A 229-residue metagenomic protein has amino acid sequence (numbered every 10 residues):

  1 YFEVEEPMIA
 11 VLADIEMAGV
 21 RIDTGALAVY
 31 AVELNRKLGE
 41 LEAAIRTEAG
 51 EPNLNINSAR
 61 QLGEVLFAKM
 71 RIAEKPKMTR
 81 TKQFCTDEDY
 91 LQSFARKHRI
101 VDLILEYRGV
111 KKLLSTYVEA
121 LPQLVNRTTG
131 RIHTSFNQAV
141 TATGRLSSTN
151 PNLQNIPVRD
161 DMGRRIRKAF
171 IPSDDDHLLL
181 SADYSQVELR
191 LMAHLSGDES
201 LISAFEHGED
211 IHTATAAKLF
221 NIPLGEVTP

Functional and structural regions predicted by a protein language model:
Y1-D161, D176-L178, S185-E188, D198 (+1 more regions): Conserved "right-hand" nucleotidyltransferase catalytic core of DNA-directed polymerases
Y1-V4, S185, E206-E209, T228-P229: Structural motif
T47, E199-I202, L224-E226: Active-site phosphate-binding and catalytic loops of NTP-dependent enzymes
I56, A204-E206: Conserved, non-catalytic sequence blocks in retroelement Pol enzymes and Pol-derived host proteins
R164, L189-R190, T213-A214: Feature representing long, continuous alpha-helical segments
K168-I171, L179-A182: C-terminal RecA-like lobe
H207-P229: Generic long, charged, amphipathic alpha-helical segments
